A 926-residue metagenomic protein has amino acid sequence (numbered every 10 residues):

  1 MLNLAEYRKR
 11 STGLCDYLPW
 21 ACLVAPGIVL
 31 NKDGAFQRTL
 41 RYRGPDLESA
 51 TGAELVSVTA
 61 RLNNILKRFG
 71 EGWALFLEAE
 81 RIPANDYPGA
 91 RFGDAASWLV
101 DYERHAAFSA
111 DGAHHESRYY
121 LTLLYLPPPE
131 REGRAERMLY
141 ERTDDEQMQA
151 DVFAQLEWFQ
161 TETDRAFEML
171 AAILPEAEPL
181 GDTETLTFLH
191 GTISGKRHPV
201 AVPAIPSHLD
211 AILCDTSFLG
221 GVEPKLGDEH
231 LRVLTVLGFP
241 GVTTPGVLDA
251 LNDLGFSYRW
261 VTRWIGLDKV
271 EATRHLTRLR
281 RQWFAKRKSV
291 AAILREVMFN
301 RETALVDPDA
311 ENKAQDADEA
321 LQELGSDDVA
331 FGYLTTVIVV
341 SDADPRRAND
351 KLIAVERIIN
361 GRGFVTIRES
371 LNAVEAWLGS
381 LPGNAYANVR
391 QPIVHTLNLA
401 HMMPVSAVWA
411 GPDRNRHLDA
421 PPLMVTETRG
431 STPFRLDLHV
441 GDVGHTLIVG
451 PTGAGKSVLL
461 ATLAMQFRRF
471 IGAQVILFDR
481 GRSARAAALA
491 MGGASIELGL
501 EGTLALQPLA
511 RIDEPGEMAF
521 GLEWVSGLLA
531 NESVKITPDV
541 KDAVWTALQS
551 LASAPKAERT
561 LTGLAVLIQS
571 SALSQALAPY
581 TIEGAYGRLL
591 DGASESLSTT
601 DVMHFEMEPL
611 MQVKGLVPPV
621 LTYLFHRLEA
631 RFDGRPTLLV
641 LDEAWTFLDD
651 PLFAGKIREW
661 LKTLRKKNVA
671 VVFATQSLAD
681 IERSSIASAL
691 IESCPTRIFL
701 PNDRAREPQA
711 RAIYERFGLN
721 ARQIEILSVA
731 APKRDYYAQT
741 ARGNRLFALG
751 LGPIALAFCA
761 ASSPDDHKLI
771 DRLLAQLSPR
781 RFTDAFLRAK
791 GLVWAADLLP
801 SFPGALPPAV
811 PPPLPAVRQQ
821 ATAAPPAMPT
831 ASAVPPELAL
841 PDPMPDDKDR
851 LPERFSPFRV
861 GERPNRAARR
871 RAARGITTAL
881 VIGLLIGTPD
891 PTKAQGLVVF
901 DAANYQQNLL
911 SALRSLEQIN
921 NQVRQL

Functional and structural regions predicted by a protein language model:
M1-A410: Extended, folded cores of ATP/NTP-driven motor/assembly subunits in large transport and secretion machines
D46, E78-R81, N85-F92, A107-G112 (+2 more regions): Switch/coupling segment of Walker-type NTPase motor domains
W377-L418, L423-M424, I713, L719-Q776: Phosphate-binding and hydrolysis-coupling loops of NTP-dependent motor/remodeling domains
H401-L463, S596-D601: Active-site-adjacent "gating/activation" loops or surface patches in catalytic cores
G430-R435, H439-A454, V458-Q466, G472-A484 (+3 more regions): Conserved P-loop NTPase motor cores
M518-A519, T546-E608, G615-G634, I698 (+1 more regions): Conserved P-loop NTPase motor module
T877-G887: Bacterial N-terminal signal peptides
K893-L926: N-terminal Sec/ER secretory leader and immediately downstream segment of secreted/extracellular precursors
